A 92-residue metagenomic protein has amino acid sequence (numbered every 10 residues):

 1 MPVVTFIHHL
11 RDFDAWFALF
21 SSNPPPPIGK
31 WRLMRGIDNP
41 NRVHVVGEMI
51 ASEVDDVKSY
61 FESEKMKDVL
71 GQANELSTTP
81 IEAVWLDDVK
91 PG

Functional and structural regions predicted by a protein language model:
M1-G92: Short S/T/G/P-rich N-terminal loop/turn motif that feeds into the first structured element of a domain
